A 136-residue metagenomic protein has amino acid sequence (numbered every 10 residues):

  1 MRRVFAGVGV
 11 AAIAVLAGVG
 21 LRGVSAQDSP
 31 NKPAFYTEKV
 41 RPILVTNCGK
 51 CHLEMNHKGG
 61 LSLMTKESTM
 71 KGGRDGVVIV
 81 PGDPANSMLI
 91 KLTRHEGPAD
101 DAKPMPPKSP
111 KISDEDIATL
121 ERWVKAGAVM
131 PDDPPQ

Functional and structural regions predicted by a protein language model:
V4, G18-Q136: Aromatic- and Gly/Pro-enriched helix-to-coil junctions and flexible linker segments
G7-V19: Bacterial N-terminal signal peptides
